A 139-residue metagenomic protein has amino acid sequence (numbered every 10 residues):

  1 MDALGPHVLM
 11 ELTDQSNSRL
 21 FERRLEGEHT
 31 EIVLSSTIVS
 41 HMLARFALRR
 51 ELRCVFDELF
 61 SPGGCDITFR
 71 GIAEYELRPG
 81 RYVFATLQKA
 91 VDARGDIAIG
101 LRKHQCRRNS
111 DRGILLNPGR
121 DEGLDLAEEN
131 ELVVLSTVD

Functional and structural regions predicted by a protein language model:
M1-D139: Cytosolic regulatory regions of ion transport systems
